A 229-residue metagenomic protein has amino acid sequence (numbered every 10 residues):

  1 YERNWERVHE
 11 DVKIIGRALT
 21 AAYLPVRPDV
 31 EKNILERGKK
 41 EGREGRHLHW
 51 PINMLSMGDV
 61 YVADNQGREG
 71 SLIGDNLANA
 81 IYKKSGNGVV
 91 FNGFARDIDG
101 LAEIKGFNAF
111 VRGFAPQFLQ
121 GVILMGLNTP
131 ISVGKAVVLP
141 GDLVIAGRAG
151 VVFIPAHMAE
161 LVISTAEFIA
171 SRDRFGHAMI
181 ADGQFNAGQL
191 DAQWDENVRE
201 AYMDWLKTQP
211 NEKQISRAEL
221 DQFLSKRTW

Functional and structural regions predicted by a protein language model:
Y1-G42: N-terminal low-complexity or amphipathic/hydrophobic leaders
W50-N92: Extracellular/luminal Protease-associated
G58, G141-D142: Loop/turn positions that initiate beta-strands
Q66, G93-R96, F114, A149 (+1 more regions): Short, ordered loop/turn segments at secondary-structure junctions
I81, D142-V144: Buried hydrophobic positions in well-ordered alpha/beta secondary-structure cores of metabolic enzymes
P116-N128, V133-A136: Long beta-strand-rich cores associated with HINT superfamily self-processing modules
I145-G188: A hydrophobic, small-residue-rich beta->alpha segment in the mid-to-C-terminal subdomain of diverse proteins
F175-I215, E219: Glycine- and charge-enriched low-complexity intrinsically disordered segments
